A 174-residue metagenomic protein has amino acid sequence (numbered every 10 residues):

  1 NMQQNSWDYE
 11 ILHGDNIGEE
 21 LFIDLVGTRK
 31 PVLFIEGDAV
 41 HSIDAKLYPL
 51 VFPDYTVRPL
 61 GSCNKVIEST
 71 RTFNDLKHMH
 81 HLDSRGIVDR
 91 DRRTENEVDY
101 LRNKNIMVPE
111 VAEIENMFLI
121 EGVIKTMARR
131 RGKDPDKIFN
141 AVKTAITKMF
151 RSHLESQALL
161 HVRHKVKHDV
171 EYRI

Functional and structural regions predicted by a protein language model:
N1-F22: Switch/communication elements of ASCE P-loop NTPase nucleotide-binding domains
Y9, H13, H41, H78-H81 (+4 more regions): Histidine (H) residue identity feature
F22-P31: A short acidic-Thr-Gly-centered motif at the start of a beta-strand
K30-M117, A128-R130, D134-P135: Conserved helicase/translocase motor-coupling segment
L101, M107-I174: C-terminal accessory helical subdomains adjacent to catalytic cores in phosphodiester- and nucleotide-handling enzymes
